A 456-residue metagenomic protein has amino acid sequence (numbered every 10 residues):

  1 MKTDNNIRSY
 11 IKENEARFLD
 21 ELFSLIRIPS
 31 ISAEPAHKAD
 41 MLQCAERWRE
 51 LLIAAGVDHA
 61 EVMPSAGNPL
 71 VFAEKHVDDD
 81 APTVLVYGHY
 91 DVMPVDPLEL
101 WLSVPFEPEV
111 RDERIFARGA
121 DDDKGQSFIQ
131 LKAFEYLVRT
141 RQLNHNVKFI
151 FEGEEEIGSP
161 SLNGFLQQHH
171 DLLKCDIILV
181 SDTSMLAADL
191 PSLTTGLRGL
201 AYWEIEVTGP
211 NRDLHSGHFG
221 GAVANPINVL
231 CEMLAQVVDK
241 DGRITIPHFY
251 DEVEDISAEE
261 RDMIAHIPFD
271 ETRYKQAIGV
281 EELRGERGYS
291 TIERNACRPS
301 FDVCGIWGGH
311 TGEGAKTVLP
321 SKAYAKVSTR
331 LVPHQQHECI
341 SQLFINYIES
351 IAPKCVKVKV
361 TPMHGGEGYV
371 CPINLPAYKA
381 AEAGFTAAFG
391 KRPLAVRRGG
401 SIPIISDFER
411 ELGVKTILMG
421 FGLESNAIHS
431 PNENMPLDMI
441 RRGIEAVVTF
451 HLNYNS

Functional and structural regions predicted by a protein language model:
K2-L98, K322: N-terminal helical capping/dimerization or prosegment-like subdomains of hydrolases acting on amide or phosphate bonds
A54, D79, A187-A188, T245-K322 (+3 more regions): An extended, acidic, His-containing surface patch that forms the Zn2+-binding/catalytic region of metallohydrolases
A81-F151, R442: Active-site metal-coordination/substrate-binding segment of hydrolases, especially metallo-dependent peptidases
Y90-V92, I150-G158, S181-M185, G209-N211 (+2 more regions): Acidic, glycine-rich active-site loops and adjacent beta-strand->loop/helix elements that engage anionic groups
D121, N211-D213, T329-H337, G366: A generic structural motif
D121-G196: Acidic/histidine-rich catalytic neighborhood of metal-dependent amide-processing enzymes
S192-T208, I417-M419: Flexible glycine/proline-rich, aromatic-decorated loop/lid segments
G220-D241: A short core secondary-structure module
